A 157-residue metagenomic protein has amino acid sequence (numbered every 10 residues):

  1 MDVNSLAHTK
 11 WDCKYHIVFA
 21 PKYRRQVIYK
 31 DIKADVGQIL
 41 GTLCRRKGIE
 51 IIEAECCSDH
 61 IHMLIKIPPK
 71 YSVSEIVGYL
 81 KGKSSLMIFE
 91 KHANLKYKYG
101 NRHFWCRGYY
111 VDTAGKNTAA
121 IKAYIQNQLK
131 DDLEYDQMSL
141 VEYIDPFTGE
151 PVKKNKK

Functional and structural regions predicted by a protein language model:
M1-K157: Basic nucleic-acid-binding interfaces
